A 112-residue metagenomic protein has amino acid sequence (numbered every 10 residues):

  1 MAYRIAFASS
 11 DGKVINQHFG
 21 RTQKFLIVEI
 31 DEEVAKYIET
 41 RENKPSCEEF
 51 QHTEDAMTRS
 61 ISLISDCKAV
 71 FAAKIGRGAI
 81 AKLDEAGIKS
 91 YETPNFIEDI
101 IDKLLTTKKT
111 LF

Functional and structural regions predicted by a protein language model:
M1-D55, R59, D66, T93-F112: Non-catalytic interface/targeting segments
T53, R59-K89: Mid-chain, well-packed structural core segment of small domains
